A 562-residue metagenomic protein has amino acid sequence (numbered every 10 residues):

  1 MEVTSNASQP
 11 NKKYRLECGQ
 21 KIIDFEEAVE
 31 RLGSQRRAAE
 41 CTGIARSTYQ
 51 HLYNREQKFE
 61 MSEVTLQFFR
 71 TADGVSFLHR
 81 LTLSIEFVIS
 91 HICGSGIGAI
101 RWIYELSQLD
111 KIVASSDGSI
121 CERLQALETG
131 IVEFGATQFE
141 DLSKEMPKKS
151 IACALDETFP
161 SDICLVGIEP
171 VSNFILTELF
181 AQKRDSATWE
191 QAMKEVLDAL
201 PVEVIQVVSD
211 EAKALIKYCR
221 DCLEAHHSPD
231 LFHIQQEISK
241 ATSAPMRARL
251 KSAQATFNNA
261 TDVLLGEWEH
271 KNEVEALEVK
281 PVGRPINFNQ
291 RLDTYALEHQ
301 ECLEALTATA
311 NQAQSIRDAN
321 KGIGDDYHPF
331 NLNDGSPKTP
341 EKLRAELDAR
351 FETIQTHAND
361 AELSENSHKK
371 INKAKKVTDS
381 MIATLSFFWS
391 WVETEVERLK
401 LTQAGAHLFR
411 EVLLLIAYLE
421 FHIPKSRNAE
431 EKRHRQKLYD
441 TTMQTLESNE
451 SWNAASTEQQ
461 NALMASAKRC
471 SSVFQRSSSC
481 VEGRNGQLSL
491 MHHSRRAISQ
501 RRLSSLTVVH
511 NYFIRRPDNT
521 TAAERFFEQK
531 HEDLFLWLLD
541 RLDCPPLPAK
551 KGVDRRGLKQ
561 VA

Functional and structural regions predicted by a protein language model:
A7-E26, A45-S90, G118-S119, K148: Basic, short loop/linker segments at the boundary and entry of helix-turn-helix/winged-helix-like folds
F25, A39, Y49, I100 (+7 more regions): Mobile genetic element proteins and their domesticated derivatives, centered on retroelements and DNA transposons
E27, I85-I92, L413-Y418, L490 (+1 more regions): Short, hydrophobic/amphipathic alpha-helical patches that form generic packing surfaces within helical domains
S34-N54, E105-E122: Short, basic interhelical loop/turn and adjoining N-cap of the next helix at nucleic-acid- or acidic-partner-contacting
T65, F69-H233, A241-S336, K342-E346 (+1 more regions): RNase H-like nuclease fold core
A248-D262, H328, C470, C480-I498: Active-site proximal helix-loop segment of RNase H-like, two-metal nucleases, encompassing DDE(D)
A305-W452, R469: Catalytic-core elements of nucleic-acid end-processing and repair enzymes
L415, K425, R433-K437, E447-E458 (+6 more regions): C-terminal domain-tail junction helix/linker
